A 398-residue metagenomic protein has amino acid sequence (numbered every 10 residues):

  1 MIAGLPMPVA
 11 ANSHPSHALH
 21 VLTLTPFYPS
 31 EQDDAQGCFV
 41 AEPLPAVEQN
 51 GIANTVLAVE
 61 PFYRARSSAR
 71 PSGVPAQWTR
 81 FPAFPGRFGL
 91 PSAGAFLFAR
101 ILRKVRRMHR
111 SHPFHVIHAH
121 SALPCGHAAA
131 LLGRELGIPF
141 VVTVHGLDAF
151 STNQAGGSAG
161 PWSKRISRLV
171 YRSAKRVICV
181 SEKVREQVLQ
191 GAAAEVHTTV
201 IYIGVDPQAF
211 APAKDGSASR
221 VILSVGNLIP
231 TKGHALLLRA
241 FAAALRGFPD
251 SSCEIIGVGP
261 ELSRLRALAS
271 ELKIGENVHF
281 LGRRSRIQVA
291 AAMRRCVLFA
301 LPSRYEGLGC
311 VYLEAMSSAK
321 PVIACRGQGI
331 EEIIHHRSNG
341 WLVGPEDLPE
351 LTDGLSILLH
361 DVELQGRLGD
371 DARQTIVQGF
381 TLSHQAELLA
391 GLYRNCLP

Functional and structural regions predicted by a protein language model:
M1-S68: N-terminal subdomain of nucleotide-sugar transferases
L22, D215-A242, E254: Conserved donor-binding/catalytic core segment of Leloir-type glycosyltransferases
E60, K183, G204: Carbohydrate-associated surface elements
R283-R284, A291-C296: Short alpha-helical donor nucleotide-sugar binding micro-motif in glycosyltransferases
R304: Aromatic "clamp/platform" in nucleotide-sugar-dependent glycosyltransferases that forms part of the donor/acceptor
P321-A324, I334: Short hydrophobic beta-strand element within catalytic cores of glycosyltransferases and related nucleotide-activated
H336-R337, W341-L348, I357-V362: Conserved acidic donor-binding segment of nucleotide-sugar-dependent glycosyltransferases
E350, I357, L364-G379, Q385-G391: A short, well-ordered alpha-helix in the C-terminal region of glycosyltransferases
